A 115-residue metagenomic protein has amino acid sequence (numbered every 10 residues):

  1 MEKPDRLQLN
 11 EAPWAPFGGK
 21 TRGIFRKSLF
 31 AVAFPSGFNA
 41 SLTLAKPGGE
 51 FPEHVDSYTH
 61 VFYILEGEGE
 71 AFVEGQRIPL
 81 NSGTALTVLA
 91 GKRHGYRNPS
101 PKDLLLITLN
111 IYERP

Functional and structural regions predicted by a protein language model:
M1-G37: A short, N-terminal "cap"/entry segment at the start of jelly-roll beta-barrel domains of the cupin/DSBH fold
R26, A40-D56, A90: Conserved short histidine dyad/triad with adjacent acidic residue
F34, A90-P115: Ligand-binding loop in jelly-roll beta-barrel domains
F34-F38, K46-G49, E68, Y112-P115: Short, charged/polar surface micro-motifs in flexible loops or helix N-caps
L44-K46, D56-A71: Short, conserved beta-strand element in jelly-roll/cupin
F51-E53, A71-F72, V88, H94-S100: Short beta-strand His + acidic residue motifs that chelate non-heme Fe in jelly-roll/DSBH and cupin folds
V61, E68-E70, R77, R93 (+1 more regions): Structural motif
G75-A90: Short acidic-glycine-tyrosine-enriched beta hairpin
